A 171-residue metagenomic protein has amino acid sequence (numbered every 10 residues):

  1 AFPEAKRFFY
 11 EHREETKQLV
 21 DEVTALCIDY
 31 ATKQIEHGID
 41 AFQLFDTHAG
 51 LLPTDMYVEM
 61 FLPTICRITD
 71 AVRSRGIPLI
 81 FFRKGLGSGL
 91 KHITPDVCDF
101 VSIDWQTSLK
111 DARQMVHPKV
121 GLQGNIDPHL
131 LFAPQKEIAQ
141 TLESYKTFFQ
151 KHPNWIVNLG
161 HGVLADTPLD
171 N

Functional and structural regions predicted by a protein language model:
A1-N171: Active-site loop segments of alpha/beta catalytic cores
